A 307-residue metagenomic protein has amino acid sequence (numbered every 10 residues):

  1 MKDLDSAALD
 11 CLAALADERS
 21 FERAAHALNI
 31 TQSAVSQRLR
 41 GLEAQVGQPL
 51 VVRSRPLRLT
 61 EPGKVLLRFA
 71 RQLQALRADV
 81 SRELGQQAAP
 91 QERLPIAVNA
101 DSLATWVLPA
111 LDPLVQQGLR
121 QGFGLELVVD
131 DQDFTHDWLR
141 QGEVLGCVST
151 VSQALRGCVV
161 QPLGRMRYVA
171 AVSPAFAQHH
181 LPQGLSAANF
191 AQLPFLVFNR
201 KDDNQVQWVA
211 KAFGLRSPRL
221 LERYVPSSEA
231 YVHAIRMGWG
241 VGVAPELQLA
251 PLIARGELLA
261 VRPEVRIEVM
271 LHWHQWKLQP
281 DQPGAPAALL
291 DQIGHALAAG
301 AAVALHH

Functional and structural regions predicted by a protein language model:
M1-K2, L119, E246-L259, P263-H307: C-terminal effector-binding regulatory domain of bacterial HTH transcription factors
A8, Q45-V46, L66-A88: Alpha-helical linker/hinge and terminal dimerization helices associated with HTH transcriptional regulators
A13-T31: Short helix-boundary/capping micro-motifs
H26, A44, K64: Alpha-helical residues within the helix-turn-helix
T31, R38-G41: Residues within the DNA-recognition helix of helix-turn-helix
G41-E61: A short LG(V/I)-centered, amphipathic sequence patch enriched for acidic residue(s) preceding the LG motif
P90-R156: Central regulatory/effector-binding core of bacterial HTH transcription factors
D137, V159-W239, I253-I267, H295-H307: C-terminal regulatory
